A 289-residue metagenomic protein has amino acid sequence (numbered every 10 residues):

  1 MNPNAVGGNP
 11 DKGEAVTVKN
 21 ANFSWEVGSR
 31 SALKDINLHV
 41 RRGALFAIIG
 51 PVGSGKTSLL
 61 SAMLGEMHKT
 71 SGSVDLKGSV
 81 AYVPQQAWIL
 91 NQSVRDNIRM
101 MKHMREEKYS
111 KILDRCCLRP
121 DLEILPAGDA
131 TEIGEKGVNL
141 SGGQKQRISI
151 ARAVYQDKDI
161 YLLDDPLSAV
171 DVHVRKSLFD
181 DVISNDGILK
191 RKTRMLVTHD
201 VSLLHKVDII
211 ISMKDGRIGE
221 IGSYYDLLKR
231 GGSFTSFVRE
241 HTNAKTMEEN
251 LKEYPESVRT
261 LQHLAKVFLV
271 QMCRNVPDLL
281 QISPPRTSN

Functional and structural regions predicted by a protein language model:
M1-A44, H68, S73-L76, G187 (+1 more regions): Primarily ABC-family ATPase nucleotide-binding module
G13, I124-G128, V172-H173, D180 (+3 more regions): C-terminal portion of ABC ATPase nucleotide-binding domains
I49-P51: The feature captures the beta-strand-to-loop junction immediately N-terminal to the Walker
L64-G65: Helix-to-loop junction immediately C-terminal to a conserved catalytic motif
A87-E132, D157-D159, V174: Conserved "ABC signature" C-loop
I150, V197: Hydrophobic anchor residue at the start of the ABC signature
Y161-D165: Catalytic Walker B motif of ABC-type/P-loop ATPase nucleotide-binding domains
